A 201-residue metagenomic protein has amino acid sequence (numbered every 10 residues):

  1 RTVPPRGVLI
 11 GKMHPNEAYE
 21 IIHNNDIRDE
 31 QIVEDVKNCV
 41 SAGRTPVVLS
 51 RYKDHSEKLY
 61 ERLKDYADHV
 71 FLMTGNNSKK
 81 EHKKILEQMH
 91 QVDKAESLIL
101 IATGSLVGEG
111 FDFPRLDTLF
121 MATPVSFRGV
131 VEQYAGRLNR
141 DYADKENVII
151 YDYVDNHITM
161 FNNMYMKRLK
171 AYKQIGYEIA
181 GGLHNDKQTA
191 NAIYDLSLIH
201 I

Functional and structural regions predicted by a protein language model:
R1-P15: Interdomain hinge/linker at the junction between the two RecA-like core domains of SF2 helicases
M13-P46, K58: Conserved interdomain hinge at the start of the Helicase C-terminal
R51-N77: Conserved helicase motor "Helicase C" RecA-like lobe of SF1/SF2 P-loop NTPases
F71-T103: Conserved helicase ATPase core of P-loop NTP-dependent helicases/translocases
F111-P124, I149-Y151: A short beta-strand element within the Helicase C-terminal
F127-A143: Conserved SF2 helicase motif VI
N139-N162: Conserved segment of the helicase C-terminal RecA-like domain
I199-I201: Conserved small/polar residues in nucleotide/adenosyl-binding loops
